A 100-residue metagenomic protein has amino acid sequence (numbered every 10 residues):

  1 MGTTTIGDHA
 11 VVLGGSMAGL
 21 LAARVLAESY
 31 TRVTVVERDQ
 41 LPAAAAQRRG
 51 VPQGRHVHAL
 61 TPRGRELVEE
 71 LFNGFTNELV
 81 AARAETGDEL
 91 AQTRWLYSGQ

Functional and structural regions predicted by a protein language model:
G2-P42: N-terminal Rossmann-like FAD-binding beta1-loop-alpha1 element of flavoenzymes
V25, S29, A44-Y97: N-terminal FAD cofactor-binding segment of flavoenzymes
